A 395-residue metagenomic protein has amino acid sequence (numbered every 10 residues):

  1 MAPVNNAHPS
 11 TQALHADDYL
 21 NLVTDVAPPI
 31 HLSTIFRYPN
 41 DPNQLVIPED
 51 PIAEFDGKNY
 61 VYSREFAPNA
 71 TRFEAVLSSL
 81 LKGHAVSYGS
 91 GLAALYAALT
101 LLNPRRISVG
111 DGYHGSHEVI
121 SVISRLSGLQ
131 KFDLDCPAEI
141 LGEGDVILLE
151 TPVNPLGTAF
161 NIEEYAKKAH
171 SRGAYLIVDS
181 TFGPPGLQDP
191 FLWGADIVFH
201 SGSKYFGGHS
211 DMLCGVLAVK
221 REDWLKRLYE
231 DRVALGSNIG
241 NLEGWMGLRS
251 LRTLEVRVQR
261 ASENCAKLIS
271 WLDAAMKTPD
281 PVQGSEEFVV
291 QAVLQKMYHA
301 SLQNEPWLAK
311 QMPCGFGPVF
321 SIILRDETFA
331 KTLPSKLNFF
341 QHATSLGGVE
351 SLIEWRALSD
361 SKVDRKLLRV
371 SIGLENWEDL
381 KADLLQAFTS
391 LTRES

Functional and structural regions predicted by a protein language model:
A2-N6, S10-Y19, L81-A292, Y298 (+1 more regions): Conserved PLP-enzyme active-site core in the AAT-like
A2-P48: N-terminal amphipathic/basic leader segments beginning at the initiator methionine
H15, Y19-L20, P281-L368, I372: Conserved C-terminal alpha-helix-loop-beta "cap" of PLP-dependent enzymes that closes/shapes the active-site mouth
P28-I30, I35-L101, G112-S124: Conserved N-terminal alpha-helix of the aminotransferase class I/II PLP-enzyme fold
I35, D41, V219-W224, L251 (+1 more regions): Short loop segments at secondary-structure junctions
F73, L228, F329-L333, L380-L384: Hydrophobic side chains in well-ordered alpha-helices
G83, R105-S108, H114, V122 (+5 more regions): PLP-dependent enzyme catalytic core of the Aspartate aminotransferase-like
